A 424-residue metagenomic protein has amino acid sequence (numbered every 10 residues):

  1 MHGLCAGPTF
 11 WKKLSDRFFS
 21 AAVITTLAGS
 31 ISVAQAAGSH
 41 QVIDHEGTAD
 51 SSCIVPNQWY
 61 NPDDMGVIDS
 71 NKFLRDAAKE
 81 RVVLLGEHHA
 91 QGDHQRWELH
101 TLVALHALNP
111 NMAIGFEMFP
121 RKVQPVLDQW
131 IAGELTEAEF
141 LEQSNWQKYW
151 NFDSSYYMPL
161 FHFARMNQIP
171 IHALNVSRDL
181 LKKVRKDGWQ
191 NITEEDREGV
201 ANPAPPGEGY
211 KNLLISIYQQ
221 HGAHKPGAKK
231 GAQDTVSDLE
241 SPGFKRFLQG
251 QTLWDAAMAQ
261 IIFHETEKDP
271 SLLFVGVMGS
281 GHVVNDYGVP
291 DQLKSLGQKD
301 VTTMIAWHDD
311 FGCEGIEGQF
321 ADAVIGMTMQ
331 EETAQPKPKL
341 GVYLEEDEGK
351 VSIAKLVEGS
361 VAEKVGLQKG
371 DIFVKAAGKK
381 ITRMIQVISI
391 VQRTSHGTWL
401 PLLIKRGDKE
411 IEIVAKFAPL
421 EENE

Functional and structural regions predicted by a protein language model:
M1-S15: N-terminal secretory signal peptides that target proteins for export/translocation
F19, I24-L27, Q35-E80: N- or domain-start disorder-to-order transition segments that initiate the globular core
M65-A107: Zymogen propeptides
A90-R96, H100, A104-G115, R121-A132: Membrane-embedded segments
L108, P125-F263: A substrate-binding/cap region within the structured catalytic cores of diverse enzymes
E314-E358, R393, V414-E424: PDZ/PDZ-like peptide-tail recognition elements
A362-M384: Conserved PDZ fold ligand-binding element
Q368, V374, S389-E424: PDZ-domain C-terminal substructure recognizer with occasional recognition of PDZ-binding tails
